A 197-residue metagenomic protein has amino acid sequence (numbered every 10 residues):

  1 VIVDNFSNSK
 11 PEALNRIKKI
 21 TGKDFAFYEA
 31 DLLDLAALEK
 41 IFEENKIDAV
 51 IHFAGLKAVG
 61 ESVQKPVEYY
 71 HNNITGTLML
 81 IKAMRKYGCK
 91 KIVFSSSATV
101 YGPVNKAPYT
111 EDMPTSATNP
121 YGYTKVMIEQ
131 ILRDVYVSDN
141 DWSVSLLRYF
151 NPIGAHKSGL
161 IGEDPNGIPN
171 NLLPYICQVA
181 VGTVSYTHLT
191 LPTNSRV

Functional and structural regions predicted by a protein language model:
V1-K157: N-terminal Rossmann-like NAD(P)+-binding domain of SDR-like oxidoreductases, especially those catalyzing
A13, D34, I168, L172 (+2 more regions): Alpha-helical structural motif
K82, N151, P174-V181: Generic alpha-helical structural context detector
V126, D139-W142, G154-P174, T183: Glycine/proline-rich active-site loop of Rossmann-fold NAD(P)-dependent oxidoreductases
L147-Y149, I176, L189: Generic structural signal for nonpolar/small residues that stabilize regular secondary structure
T187-T193: Conserved small/polar residues in nucleotide/adenosyl-binding loops
